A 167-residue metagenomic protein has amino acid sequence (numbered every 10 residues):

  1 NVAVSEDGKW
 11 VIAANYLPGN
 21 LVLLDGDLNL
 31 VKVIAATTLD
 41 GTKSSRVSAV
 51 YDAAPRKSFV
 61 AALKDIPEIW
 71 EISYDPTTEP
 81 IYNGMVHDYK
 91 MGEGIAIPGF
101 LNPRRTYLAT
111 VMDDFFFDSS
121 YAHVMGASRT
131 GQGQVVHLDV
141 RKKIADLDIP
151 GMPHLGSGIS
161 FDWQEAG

Functional and structural regions predicted by a protein language model:
N1-G167: Predominantly soluble domains enriched in secretory-pathway, periplasmic, or organellar proteins
